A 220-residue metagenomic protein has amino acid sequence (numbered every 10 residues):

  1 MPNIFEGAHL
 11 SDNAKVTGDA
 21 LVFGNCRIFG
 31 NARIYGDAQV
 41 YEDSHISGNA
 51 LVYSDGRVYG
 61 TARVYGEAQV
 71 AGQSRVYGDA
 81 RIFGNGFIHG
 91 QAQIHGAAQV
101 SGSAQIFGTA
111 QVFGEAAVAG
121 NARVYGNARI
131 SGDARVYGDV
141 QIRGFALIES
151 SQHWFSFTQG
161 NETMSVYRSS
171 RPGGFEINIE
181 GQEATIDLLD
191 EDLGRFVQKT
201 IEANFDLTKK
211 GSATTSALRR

Functional and structural regions predicted by a protein language model:
M1-E67, A71-Q91, S101, D206-K209: Extended, small-residue-rich solenoid/repeat segments and analogous flexible loops that form exposed scaffolds
M1-G7, Y137-R220: Intrinsic low-complexity/IDR segments
D12, F23-G24, F29, F113 (+3 more regions): The repeat-register position in solenoid repeat domains
N13, D19, I46-N49, G56 (+8 more regions): Serine/proline-rich low-complexity intrinsically disordered segments, especially terminal tails, linkers
T17, T61, A71, A97 (+3 more regions): Ala/Thr-enriched low-complexity intrinsically disordered regions
R33, R57, A71, S101 (+3 more regions): Ser/Thr/Pro-rich, intrinsically disordered low-complexity segments
A38, A50, A68, A110 (+4 more regions): Acidic, glycine-rich calcium-binding repeat modules characteristic of RTX/beta-roll and related beta-solenoid repeat
A38, A68, G72, G90-A92 (+7 more regions): Intrinsically disordered, low-complexity regions enriched in polar/acidic and amide residues
